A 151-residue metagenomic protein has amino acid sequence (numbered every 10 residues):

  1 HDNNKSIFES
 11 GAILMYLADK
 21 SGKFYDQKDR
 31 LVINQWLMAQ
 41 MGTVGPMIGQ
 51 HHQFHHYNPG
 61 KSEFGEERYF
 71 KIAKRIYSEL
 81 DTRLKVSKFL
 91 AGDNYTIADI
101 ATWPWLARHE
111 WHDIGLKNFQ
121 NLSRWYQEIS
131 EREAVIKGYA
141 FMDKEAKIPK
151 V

Functional and structural regions predicted by a protein language model:
H1-R75, D81, K88: GST-like domain detector, emphasizing the conserved glutathione-binding G-site in the N-terminal thioredoxin-like
M15, K23, E110-D113, A146: Hydrophobic alpha-helical segments
M41-V44, W105, V151: Short alpha-helix boundary/capping elements
M47-H52, L90-N118, S123-E131, I136 (+1 more regions): GST superfamily/GST-like fold recognition
L80-D81, A101: Generic detector of short alpha-helix boundary/capping microenvironments and adjacent low-complexity segments
L84-K85, S130: Short conserved AdoMet
M142-V151: Acidic/histidine-enriched, glycine/proline-rich intrinsically disordered or flexible terminal extensions
